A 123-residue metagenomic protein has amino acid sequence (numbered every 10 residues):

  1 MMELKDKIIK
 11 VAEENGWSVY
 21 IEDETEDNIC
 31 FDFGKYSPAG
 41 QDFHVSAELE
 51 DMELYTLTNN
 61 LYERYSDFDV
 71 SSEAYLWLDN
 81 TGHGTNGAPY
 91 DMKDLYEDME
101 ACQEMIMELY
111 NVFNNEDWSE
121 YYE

Functional and structural regions predicted by a protein language model:
M1-M2, K10: Polar low-complexity intrinsically disordered regions
M2, S46, E50-E123: Intrinsically disordered, low-complexity regulatory regions enriched in serine/threonine/proline and acidic residues
I8-G16, I106-F113: Hydrophobic, Leu/Ile/Phe/Ala-enriched alpha-helical segments that form helix-helix packing faces
I9, E14-S72: Amphipathic, interaction-prone secondary-structure segments
